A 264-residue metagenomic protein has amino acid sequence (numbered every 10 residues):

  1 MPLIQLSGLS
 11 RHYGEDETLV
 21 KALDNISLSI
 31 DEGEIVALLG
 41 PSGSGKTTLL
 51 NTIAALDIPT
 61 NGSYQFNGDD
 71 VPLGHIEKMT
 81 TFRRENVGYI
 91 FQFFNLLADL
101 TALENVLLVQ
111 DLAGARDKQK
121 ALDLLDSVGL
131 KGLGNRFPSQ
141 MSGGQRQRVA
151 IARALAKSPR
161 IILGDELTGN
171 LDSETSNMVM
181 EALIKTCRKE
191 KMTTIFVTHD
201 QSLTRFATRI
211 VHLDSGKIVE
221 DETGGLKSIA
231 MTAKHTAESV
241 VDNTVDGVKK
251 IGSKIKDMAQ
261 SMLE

Functional and structural regions predicted by a protein language model:
P2-F206: ABC family nucleotide-binding domain
S7, N61, K131, T223-G224 (+2 more regions): Feature targets compositionally biased, intrinsically disordered low-complexity regions with long contiguous runs
Q145-Q147, I184, S239-S253: Short secondary-structure transition/capping segments
A150-R153, M192, G224-K227, K256-D257: A short, terminal or domain-edge coil/loop segment
F206-H212: Conserved catalytic segment of ABC-fold P-loop ATPases
K217-D242, V248: Conserved beta-strand-loop-alpha-helix hinge in the C-terminal portion of ABC ATPase nucleotide-binding domains
I251-E264: Long, low-complexity, intrinsically disordered segments
